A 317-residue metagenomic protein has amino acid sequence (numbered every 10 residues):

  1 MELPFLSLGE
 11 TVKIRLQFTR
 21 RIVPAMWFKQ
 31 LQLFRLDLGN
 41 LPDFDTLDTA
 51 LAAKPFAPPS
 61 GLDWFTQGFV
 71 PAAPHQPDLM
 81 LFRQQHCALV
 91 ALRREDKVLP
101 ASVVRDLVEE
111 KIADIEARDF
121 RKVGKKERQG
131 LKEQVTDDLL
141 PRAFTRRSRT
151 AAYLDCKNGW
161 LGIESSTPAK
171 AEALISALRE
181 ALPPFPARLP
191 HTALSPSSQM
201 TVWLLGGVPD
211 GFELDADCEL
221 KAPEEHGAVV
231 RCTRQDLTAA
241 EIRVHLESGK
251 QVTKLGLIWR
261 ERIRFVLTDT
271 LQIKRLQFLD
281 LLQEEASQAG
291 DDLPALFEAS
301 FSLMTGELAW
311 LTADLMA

Functional and structural regions predicted by a protein language model:
M1-P24: N-terminal amphipathic/basic-hydrophobic helices that include classical n-h-c signal peptides and signal-anchor
A25-A317: Intrinsically disordered, low-complexity, charge-rich terminal extensions of nucleic-acid-associated complexes
